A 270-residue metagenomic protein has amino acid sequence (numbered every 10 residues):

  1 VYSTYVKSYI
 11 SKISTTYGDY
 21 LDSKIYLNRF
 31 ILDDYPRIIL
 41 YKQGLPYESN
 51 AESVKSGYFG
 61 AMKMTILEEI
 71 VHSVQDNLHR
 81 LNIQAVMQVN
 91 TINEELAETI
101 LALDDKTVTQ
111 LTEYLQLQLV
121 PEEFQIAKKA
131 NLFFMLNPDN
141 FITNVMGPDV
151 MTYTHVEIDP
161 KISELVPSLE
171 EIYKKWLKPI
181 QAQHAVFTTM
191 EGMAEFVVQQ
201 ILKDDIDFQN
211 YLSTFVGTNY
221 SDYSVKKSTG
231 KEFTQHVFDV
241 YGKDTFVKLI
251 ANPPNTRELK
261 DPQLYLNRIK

Functional and structural regions predicted by a protein language model:
Y2-K63, L67-I83, N90-T91: Active-site scaffold of zinc-dependent metalloenzymes
I25-R29, D33-Y35, L40, L78-N82 (+3 more regions): A short mid-domain helix/strand-loop element embedded in enzyme catalytic domains that forms or borders the active-site
I39, P46-G57, N90, A97-L101 (+1 more regions): A long, hydrophobic alpha-helical segment
S56, G60, D76-L119, A127: Post-HEXXH active-site segment of zinc metalloproteases
Q75-M87, K203-D207, T245-V247: Short, solvent-exposed secondary-structure capping/transition elements
Q116, V120-E123, A127, N131 (+1 more regions): Cytosolic/nucleoplasmic, non-transmembrane interface domains of endomembrane and organelle-membrane proteins
L136-K270: Pan-zinc metallopeptidase signature
